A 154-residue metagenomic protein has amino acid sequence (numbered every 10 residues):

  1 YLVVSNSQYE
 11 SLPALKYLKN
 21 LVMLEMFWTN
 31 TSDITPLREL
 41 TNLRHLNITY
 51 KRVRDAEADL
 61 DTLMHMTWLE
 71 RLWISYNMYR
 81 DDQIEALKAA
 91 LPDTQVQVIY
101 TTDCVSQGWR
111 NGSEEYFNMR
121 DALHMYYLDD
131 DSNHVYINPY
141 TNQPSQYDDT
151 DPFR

Functional and structural regions predicted by a protein language model:
Y1-P36, N42-F153: Concave beta-strand-loop units of leucine-rich repeat
